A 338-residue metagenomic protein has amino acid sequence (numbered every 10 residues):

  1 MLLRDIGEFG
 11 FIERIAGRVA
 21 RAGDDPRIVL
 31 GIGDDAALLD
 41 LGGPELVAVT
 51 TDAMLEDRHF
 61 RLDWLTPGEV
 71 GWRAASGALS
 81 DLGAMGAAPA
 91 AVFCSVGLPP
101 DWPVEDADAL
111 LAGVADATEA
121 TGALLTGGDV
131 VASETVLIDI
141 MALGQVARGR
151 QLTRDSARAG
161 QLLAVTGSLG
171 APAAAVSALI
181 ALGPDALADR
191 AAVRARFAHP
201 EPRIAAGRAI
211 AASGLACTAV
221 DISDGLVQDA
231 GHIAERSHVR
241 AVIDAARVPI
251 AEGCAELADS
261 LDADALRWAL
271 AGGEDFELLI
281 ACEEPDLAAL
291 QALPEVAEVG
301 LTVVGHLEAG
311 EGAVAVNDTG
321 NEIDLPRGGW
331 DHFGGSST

Functional and structural regions predicted by a protein language model:
M1-A75, L79-G83, G328: N-terminal glycine-rich phosphate/pyrophosphate-binding loops that anchor nucleotide-derived ligands and cofactors
M1-R21, E45, L65, P99-L124 (+3 more regions): Glycine-/charge-enriched secondary-structure boundary and capping motifs
P26-L30, H199, W268-A271: Short Gly/Pro-enriched turn/cap motifs at secondary-structure boundaries
L38, A78, G86, L125 (+4 more regions): Residue-level signal for inorganic ion chemistry
V47, M54, P89-L182, H306: Glycine-rich anion-binding loops of enzyme active sites
P67-A91, A112-A120, A209, Q228-I233: Small-aliphatic-rich amphipathic alpha-helix that forms the alpha element of a beta-alpha
D185-E201: A short, charged helix-loop
E201-A209: A short, well-structured juxtamembrane/interface segment
